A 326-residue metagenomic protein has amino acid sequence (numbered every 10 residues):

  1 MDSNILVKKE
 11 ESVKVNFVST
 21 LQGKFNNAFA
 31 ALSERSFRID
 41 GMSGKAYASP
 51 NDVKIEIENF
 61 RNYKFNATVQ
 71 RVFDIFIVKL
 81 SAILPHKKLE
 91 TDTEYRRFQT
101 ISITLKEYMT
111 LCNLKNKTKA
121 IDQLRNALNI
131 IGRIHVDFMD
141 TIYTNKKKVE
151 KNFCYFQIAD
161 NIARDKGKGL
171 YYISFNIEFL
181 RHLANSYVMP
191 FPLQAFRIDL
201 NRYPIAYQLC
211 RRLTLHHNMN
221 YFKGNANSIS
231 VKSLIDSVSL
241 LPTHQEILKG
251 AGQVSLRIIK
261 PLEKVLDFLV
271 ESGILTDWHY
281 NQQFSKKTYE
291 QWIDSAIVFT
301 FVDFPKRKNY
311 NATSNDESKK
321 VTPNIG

Functional and structural regions predicted by a protein language model:
M1-G326: Charged, alpha-helix-forming regions
